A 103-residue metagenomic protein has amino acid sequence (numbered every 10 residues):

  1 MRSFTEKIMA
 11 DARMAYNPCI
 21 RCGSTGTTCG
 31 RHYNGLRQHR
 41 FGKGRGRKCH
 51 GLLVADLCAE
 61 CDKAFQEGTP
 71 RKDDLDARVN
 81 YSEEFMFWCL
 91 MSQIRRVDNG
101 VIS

Functional and structural regions predicted by a protein language model:
M1, A12, G30, A77 (+1 more regions): Short, intrinsically disordered low-complexity segments
M1-P18, R45-C49: Short, charged surface segments at domain edges that flank catalytic/cofactor-binding sites
T5, G42, M86-W88: Compositionally biased, low-structure terminal segments
N17-R21, A59-E60: C-type cytochrome heme c attachment motif
I20-L53, F65, T69: Histidine-centered nuclease catalytic patch
H50-S103: A detector for short metal-coordination/catalytic motifs
